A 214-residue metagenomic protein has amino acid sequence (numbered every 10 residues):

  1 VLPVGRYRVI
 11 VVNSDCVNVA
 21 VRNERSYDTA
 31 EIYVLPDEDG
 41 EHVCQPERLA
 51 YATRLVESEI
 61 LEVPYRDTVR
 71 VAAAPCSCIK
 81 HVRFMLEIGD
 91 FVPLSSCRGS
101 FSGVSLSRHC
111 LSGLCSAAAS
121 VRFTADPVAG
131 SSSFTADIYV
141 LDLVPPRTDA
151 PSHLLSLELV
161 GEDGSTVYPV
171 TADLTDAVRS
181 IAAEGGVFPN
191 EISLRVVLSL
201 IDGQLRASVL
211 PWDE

Functional and structural regions predicted by a protein language model:
V1-E24, S95-S180: Tryptophan-paired
V1-S77: Short, low-hydrophobicity acidic/polar segments
N13-D15, L86-D90: A mature extracytoplasmic/lumenal domain signature
T68, I79-H81, L94, S152: A general secondary-structure signal for short beta-strands and their flanking turns/coil in non-transmembrane regions
T68-R70, H81-R83, S133-I138: Intrinsic-disorder/low-complexity, polar/charged segments enriched in Ser/Thr/Lys/Arg/Asp/Glu/Gln
P75-E87: A short, Gly/Thr-enriched small/hydrophobic beta-strand-prone motif that recurs across taxa
K80, G89-V92, L106: His-enriched metal-coordination microenvironments in redox/metal-binding proteins
S152-E214: Hydrophilic extracytoplasmic domains
